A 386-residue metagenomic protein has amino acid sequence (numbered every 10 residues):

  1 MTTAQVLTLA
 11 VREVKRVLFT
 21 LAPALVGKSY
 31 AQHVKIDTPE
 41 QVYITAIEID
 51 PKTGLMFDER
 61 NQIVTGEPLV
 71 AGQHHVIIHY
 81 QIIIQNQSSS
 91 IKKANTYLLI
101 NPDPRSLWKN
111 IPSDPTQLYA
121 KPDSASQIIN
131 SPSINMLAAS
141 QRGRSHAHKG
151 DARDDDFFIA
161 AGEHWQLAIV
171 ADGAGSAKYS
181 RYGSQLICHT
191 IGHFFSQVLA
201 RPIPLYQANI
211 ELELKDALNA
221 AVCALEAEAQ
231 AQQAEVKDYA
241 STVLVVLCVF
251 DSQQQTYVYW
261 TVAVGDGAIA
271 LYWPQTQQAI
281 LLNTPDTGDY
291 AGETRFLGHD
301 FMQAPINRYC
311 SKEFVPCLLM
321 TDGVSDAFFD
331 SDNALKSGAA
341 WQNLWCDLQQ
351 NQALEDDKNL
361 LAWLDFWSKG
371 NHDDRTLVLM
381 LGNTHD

Functional and structural regions predicted by a protein language model:
M1-A10, K15-T20, K28-Q41, D50 (+7 more regions): C-terminal catalytic subdomain
G66-V70: Residue-level recognition of secondary-structure-to-loop junctions
N101-H193, G267, H299-D300, H372 (+1 more regions): N-terminal entry segment of metal-dependent catalytic domains or homologous docking segments
N135-D151, V222-Q232, A268-K312, L348-K358 (+1 more regions): PP2C/PPM family metal-dependent serine/threonine protein phosphatase catalytic domain, recognizing the conserved
D151-A161, K237-D251, Q255-T256, W260 (+1 more regions): Acidic loop->beta-strand submotif enriched in PP2C/PPM serine/threonine phosphatases
A168-D172, V262, L318-M320: Short hydrophobic beta-strand that contains or immediately precedes a catalytic carboxylate
I187, I203-Y272, P305-S311, K369: Catalytic core of PPM/PP2C metal-dependent serine/threonine phosphatase domains
H189-A234, S337-L364: Helix-loop-helix
